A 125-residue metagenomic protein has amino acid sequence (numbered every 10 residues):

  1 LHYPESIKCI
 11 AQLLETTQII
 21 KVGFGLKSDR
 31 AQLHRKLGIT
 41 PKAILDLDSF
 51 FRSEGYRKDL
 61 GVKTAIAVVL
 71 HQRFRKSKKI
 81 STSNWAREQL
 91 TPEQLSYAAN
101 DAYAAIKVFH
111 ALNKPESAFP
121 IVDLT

Functional and structural regions predicted by a protein language model:
L1-A111: Conserved DEDDh/DEDDy metal-dependent 3′-5′ exonuclease domain
Y103-T125: Acidic two-metal-ion nuclease catalytic site recognized across multiple nuclease folds, prominently DnaQ/RNase D-T
